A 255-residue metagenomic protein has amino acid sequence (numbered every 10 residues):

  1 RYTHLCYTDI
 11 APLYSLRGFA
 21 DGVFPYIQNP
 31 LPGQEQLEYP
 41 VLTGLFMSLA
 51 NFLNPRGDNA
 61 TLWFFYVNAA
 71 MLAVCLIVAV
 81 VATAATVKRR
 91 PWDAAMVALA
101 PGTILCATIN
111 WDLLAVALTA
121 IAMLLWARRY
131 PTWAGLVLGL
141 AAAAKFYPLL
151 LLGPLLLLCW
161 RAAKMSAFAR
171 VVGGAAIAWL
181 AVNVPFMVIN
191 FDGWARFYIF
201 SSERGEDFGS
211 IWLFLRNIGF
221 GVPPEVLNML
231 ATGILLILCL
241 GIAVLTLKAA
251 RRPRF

Functional and structural regions predicted by a protein language model:
R1-K88: TM-lumen/periplasm interface segments of multi-pass membrane proteins, especially the first transmembrane helix
N68, G205-F255: Aromatic/glycine/proline-enriched transmembrane-helix motif characteristic of membrane-embedded glycan-assembly enzymes
V74, A94-L99, T103-I121, A144 (+1 more regions): Multi-pass, polyprenyl lipid-linked donor-dependent membrane glycosyltransferases
V80-G102, T132-W133, R252-F255: Transmembrane-helix signature of polytopic, membrane-embedded enzymes that assemble or transfer cell-envelope glycans
A82, A115-P131: Specific aromatic-rich, kink-prone transmembrane helix
W111-L113, L136-L158, A181: Transmembrane helices and adjacent periplasmic/lumenal helix-loop junctions of polyprenol-phosphate-dependent
L150-I177: Perimembrane helix-loop-helix junctions
F186-R216: Extracytoplasmic catalytic-loop and juxtamembrane helix elements of membrane-embedded, polyprenol/dolichol-linked
